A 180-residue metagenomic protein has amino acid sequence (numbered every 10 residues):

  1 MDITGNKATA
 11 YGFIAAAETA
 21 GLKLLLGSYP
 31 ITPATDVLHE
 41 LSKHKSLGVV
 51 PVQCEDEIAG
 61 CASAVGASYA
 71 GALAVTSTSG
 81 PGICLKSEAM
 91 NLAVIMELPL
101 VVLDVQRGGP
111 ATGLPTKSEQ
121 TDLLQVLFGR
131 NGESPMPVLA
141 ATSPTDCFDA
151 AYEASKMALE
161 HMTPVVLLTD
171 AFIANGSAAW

Functional and structural regions predicted by a protein language model:
M1-F128, S134-M136, A140-A141: Thiamine diphosphate
G48, M162-W180: Conformationally flexible catalytic loops at phosphate/diphosphate-handling active centers
G109-A111, D146, A174-S177: Short, well-ordered, mixed-charge alpha-helical segments that flank or form enzyme active sites
G113-L114, A150, A178-W180: Short conserved micro-motifs at the rims of enzyme active sites and ligand-binding pockets
K117-V166, D170: Conserved thiamine diphosphate
